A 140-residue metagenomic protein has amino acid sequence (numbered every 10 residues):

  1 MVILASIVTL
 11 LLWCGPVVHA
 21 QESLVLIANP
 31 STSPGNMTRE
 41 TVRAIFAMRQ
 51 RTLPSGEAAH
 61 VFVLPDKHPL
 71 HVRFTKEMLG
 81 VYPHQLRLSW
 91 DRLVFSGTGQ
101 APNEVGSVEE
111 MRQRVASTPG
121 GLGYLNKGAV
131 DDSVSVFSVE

Functional and structural regions predicted by a protein language model:
V2-W13: Bacterial N-terminal signal peptides
C14, V18-A20: Boundary at the C-terminal end of the N-terminal hydrophobic targeting segment
A20-E140: Flexible loop/hinge segments at secondary-structure junctions
